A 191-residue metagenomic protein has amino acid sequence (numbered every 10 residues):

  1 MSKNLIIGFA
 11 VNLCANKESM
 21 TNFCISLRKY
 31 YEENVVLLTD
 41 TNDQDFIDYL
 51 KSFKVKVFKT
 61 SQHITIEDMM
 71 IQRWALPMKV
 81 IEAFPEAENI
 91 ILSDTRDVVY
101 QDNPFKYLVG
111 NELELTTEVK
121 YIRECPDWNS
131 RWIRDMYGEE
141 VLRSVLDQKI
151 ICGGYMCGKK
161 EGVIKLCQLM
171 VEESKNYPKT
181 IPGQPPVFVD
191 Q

Functional and structural regions predicted by a protein language model:
M1-E88, K160-E161: N-terminal anchoring/stem segment of glycosyltransferases
N12-L13, N42, D97-V98, F105 (+2 more regions): Conserved beta-strand elements of beta-rich interaction domains across eukaryotes, especially beta-propellers
M20-N22, L50, P104-K106, Q168-V171: Short coil/turn segments at secondary-structure boundaries
T21, C125-R134: Short, polar loop/linker segments at the starts of domains and inter-domain junctions
T65-I71, I122-N129: Short, charged, surface-exposed secondary-structure boundary motifs
L76-W128: GT-A fold catalytic core of metal-dependent nucleotide-sugar glycosyltransferases, centered on the diacidic
S130-D147: Short, flexible, basic/aromatic active-site loop/helix in glycosyltransferases
R143-Q191: Catalytic core and acceptor-binding pocket of nucleotide-sugar-dependent glycosyltransferases
